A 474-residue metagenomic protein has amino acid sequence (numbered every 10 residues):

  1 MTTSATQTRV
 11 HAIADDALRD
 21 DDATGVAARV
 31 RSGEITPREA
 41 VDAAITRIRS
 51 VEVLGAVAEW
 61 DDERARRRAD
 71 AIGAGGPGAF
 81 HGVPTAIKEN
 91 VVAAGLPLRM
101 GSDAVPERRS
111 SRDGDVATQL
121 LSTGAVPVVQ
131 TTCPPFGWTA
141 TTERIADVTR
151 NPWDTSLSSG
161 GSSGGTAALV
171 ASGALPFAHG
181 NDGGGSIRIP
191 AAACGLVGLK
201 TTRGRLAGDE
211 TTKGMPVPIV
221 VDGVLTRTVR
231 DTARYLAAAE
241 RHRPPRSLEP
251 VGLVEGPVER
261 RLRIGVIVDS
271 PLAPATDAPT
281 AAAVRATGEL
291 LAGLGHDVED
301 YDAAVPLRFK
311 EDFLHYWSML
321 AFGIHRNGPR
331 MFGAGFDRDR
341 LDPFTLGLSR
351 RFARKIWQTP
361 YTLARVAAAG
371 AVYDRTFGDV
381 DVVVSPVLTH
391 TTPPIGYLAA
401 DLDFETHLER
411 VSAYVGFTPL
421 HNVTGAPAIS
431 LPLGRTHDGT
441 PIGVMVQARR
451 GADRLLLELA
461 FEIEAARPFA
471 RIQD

Functional and structural regions predicted by a protein language model:
M1-R66, D70, G293-G295, I472-D474: An N-terminal boundary/leader segment
V10-A14, F80-M100, V258-R263, I267 (+5 more regions): Short helix-loop capping/hinge segments that flank enzyme active sites or metal/cofactor-binding pockets
P37-D42, D70, A278-D302, G328-F336 (+1 more regions): Acyltransferase
A65-R67, I72-I145: Acidic/His- and Gly-rich active-site-bordering loop/insert found across diverse amide/peptide-bond hydrolases
G82, S122, P176, R351-D474: Glycine-rich, small-residue loops and helix-cap segments that act as flexible hinges at active-site edges
A104-S110, D154-L157, D403-V415: A short acidic, glycine-rich active-site loop that binds or catalyzes chemistry on phosphate/adenosine moieties
R112-L236, N422-V423, P427-G434, T440-G443: Short glycine/serine-rich loop segments
K200-R285, V305, R467-D474: A short helix-breaking turn/cap at a secondary-structure junction
